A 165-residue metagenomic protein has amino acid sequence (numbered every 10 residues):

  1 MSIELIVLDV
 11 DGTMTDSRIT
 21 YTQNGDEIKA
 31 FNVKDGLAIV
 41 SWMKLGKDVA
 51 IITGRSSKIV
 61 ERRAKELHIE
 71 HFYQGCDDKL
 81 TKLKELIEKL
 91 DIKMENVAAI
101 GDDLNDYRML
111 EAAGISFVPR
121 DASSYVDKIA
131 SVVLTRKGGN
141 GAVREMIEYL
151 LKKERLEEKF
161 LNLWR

Functional and structural regions predicted by a protein language model:
M1-D78: Alpha-helical substrate-recognition element adjacent to the catalytic core
G25, K29, L80-R165: Mg2+-dependent phosphoryl-transfer enzymes with acidic/Ser/Thr/Gly-rich catalytic loops
